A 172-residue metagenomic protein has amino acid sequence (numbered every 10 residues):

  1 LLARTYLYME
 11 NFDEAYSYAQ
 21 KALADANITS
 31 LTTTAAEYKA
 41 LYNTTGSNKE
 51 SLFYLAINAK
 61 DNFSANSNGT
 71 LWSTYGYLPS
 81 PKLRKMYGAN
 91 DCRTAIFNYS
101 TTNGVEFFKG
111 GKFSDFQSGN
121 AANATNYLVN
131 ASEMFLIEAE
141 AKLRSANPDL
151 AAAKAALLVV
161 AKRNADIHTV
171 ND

Functional and structural regions predicted by a protein language model:
L1-T70, P79-D172: Acidic/polar-rich alpha-helix caps and helix-coil junctions
